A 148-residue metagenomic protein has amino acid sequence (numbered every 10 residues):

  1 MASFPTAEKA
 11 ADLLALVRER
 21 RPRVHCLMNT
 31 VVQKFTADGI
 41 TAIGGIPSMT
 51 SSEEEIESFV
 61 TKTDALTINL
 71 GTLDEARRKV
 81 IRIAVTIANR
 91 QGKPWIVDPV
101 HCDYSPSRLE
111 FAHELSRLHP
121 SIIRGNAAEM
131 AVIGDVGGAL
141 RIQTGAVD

Functional and structural regions predicted by a protein language model:
M1-R82, I87-N89: Small-residue (G/A/S/T)-rich helix-start motifs and N-terminal tracts that mark the onset
C26, S48-T50, W95-P99, I122-A127: General beta-strand structural signal in soluble alpha/beta enzymes
G71, V100-C102, A128: Active-site beta-loop-alpha junctions enriched in small/polar residues
I87-P94, P120-S121: A short helix->loop->beta-strand "cap" motif at the edges of active sites that frequently abuts
G92-E114: Ser/Thr/Gly-rich flexible loops in soluble cytosolic domains mediating phosphotransfer, phosphorylation
P106-D148: Conserved phosphate/ATP/ADP-binding segment of small-molecule kinases
